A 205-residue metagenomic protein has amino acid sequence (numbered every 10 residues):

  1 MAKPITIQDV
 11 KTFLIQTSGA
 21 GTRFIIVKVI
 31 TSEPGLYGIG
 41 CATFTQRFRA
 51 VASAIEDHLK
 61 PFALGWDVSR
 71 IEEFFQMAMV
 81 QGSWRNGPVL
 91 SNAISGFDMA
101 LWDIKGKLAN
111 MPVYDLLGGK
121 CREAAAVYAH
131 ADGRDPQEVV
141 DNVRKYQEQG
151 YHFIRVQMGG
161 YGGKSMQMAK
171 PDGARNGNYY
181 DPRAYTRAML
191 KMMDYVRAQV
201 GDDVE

Functional and structural regions predicted by a protein language model:
M1-F44: Structured beta-strand/loop patches that form or line metal/cofactor-binding pockets in enzymes
F24-I26, G96, A126, F153: Broad gene-expression machinery/nucleic-acid interaction feature
S32-L108: Metal- or metallocofactor-binding catalytic centers and their adjacent structured scaffolds across diverse enzyme
V89, R122-E123: Alpha-helical ligand/cofactor-binding cores
L116-R122: Flexible hinge/switch segments at interdomain interfaces of large molecular machines
A124-E205: Metal-dependent enolase-superfamily TIM-barrel catalytic cores that perform enediolate-based chemistry
